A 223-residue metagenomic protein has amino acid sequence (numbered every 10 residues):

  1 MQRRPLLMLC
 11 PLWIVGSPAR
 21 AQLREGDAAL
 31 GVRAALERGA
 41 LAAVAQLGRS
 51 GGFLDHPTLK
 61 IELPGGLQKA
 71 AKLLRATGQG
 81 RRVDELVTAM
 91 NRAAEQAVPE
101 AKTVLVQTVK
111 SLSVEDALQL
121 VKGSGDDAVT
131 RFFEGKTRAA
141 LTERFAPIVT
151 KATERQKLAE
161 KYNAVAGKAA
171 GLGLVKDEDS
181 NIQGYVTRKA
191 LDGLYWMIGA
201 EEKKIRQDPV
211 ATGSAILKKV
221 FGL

Functional and structural regions predicted by a protein language model:
M1-W13: N-terminal secretory signal peptides and thylakoid transit peptides that target proteins across membranes
S17-A21: Sec/Tat signal peptide C-region and signal peptidase I cleavage site
Q22-A89: N-terminal Sec/ER secretory leader and immediately downstream segment of secreted/extracellular precursors
A34-A45, D84, P99, T103 (+4 more regions): Hydrophobic alpha-helical segments involved in membrane association or supramolecular assembly
A43, S113, P209: Residue-level signature of catalytic and energy-coupling elements of molecular machines, predominantly ATP/GTP-dependent
R82-A152: Mid-length scaffold segments of soluble, non-membrane domains
A140, I148-K189, L194: An amphipathic alpha-helical core segment
A190-L223: A cross-kingdom marker for long, charged
